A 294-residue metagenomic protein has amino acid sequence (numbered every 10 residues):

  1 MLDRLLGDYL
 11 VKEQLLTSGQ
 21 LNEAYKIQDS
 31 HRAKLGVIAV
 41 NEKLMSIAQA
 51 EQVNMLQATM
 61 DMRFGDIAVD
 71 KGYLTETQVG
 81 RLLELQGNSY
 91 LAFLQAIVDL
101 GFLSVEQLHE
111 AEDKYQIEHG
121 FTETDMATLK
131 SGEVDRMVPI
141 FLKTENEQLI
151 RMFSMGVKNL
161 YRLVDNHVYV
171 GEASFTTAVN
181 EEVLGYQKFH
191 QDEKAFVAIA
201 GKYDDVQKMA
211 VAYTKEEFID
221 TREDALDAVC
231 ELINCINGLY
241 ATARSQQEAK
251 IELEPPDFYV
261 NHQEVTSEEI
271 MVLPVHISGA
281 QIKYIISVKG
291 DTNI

Functional and structural regions predicted by a protein language model:
M1-L142, R162, A178, C235-G238: Non-catalytic accessory regions
N88-Y90, V98-D99, S104-I294: Composition-driven recognition of glycine/serine/threonine/acidic- and proline-rich low-complexity segments and repeats
